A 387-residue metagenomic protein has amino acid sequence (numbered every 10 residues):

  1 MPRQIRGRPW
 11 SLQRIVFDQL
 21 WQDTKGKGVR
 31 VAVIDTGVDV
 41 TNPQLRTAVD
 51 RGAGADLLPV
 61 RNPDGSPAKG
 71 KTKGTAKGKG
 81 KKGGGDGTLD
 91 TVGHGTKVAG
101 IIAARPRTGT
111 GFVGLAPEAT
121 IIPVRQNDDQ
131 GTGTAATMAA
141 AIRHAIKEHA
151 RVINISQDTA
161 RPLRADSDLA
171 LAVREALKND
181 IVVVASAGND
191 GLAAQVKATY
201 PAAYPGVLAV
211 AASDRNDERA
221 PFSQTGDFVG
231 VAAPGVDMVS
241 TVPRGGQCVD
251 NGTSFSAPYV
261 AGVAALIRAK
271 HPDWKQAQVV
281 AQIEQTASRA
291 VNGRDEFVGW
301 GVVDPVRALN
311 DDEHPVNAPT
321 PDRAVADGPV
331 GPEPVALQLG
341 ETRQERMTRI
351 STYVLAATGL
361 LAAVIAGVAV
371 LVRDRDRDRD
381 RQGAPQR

Functional and structural regions predicted by a protein language model:
Q4-E118, K147: Active-site core segment of subtilase-fold serine proteases
K27-R30, E118-I122, K147-I153, K178-V183 (+1 more regions): Loop/turn elements at helix/coil->beta-strand transitions in domains of secreted/extracellular proteins
D35, G111-D129, I153, K275-A287: Short helix-loop-beta-strand segments that form the rim/entrance of peptidase-like active sites
R61-S66, A212-S254: Catalytic-core environment of secreted peptidases
A99-I102, G235-V303: Hydrolase catalytic cores
Q126-Y200, G246-N251: Substrate-binding/access-modulating region of protease and related hydrolase catalytic domains
N154, H271-V364, P385: C-terminal subdomain of the subtilisin-like protease fold in secreted/lumenal serine endopeptidases
A357-R387: C-terminal membrane-anchoring or membrane-association module
